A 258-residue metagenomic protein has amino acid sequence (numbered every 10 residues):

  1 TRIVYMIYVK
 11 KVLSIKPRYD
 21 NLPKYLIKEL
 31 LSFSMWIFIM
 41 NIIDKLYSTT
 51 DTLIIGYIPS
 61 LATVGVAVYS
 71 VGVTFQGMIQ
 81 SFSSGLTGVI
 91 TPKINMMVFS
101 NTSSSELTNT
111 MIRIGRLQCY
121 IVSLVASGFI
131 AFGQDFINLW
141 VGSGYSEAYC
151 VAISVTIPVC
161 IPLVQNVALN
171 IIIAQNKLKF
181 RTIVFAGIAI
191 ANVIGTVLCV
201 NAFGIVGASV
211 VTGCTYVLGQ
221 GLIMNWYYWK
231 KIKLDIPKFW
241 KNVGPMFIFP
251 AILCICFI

Functional and structural regions predicted by a protein language model:
T1-I7, M40, D44, V73-Q76 (+4 more regions): Short runs within selected transmembrane alpha-helices of multi-pass transporters and secretion channels
I3-S48, K93-N109, K230-G244: Interhelical loop/hinge segments that connect adjacent transmembrane helices in multipass membrane
L26-S34, S70, G115-R116, E147-A148: Primarily residues marking transmembrane-helix entry/exit sites
S34, F38, I42-I54, I58 (+8 more regions): Short helix-kink/termination motifs in transmembrane helices of multi-pass secondary transporters
F38, I42-M78, K93-M97, Q134-G144 (+2 more regions): Helix-terminus/linker motif at the lipid-water interface of multi-pass membrane proteins
T63, F129-C160: Interfacial segments at transmembrane-helix termini and the short loops linking adjacent helices
G72-G115, C119, L169-A174: Helix-loop junctions and terminal segments of transmembrane helices in multi-pass membrane transport/translocation
I188-A191, K241-I258: Transmembrane alpha-helical segments of multi-pass transport proteins
